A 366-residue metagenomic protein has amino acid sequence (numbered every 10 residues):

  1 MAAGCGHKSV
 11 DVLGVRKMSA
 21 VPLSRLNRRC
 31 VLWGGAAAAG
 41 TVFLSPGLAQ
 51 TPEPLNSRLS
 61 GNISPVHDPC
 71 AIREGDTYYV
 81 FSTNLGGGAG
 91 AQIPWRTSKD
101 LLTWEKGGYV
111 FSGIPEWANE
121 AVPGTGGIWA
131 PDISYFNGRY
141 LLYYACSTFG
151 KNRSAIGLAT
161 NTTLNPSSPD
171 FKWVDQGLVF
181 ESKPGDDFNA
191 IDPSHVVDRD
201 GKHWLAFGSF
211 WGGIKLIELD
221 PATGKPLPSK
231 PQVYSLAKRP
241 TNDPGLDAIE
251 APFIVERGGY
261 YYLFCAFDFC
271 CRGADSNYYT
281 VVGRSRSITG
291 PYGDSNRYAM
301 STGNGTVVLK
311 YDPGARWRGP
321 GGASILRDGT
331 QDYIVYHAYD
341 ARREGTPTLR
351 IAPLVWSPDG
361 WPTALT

Functional and structural regions predicted by a protein language model:
C5-G6, V12-R16, V21-T366: Carbohydrate-active catalytic/glycan-binding domains of CAZyme proteins, especially the secreted or lumenal ectodomains
